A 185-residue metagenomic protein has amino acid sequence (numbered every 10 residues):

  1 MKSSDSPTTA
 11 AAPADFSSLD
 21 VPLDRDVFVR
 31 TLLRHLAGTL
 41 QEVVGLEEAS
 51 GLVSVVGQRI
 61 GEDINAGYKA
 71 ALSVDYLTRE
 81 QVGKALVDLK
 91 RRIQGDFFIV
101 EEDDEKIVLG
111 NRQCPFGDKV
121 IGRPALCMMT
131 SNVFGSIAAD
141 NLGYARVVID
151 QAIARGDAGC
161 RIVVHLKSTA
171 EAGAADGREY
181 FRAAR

Functional and structural regions predicted by a protein language model:
M1-V108, Q113-M129, A139, A145-R185: N-terminal accessory segment detector
F134-I137: Mixed-charge, glycine-accented linear interaction segment located at domain edges/termini
